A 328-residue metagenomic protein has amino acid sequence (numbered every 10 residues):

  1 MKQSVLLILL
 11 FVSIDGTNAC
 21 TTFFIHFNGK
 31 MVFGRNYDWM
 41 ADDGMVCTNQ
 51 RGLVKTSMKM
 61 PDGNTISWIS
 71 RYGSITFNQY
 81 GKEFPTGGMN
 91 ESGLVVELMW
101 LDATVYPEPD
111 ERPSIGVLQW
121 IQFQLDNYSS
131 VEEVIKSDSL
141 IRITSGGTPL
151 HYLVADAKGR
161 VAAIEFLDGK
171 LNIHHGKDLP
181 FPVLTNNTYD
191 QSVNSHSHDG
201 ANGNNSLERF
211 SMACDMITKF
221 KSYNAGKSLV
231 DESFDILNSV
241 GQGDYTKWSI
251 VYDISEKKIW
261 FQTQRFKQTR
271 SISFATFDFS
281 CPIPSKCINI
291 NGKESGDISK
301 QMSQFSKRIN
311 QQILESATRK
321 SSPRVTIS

Functional and structural regions predicted by a protein language model:
S4-S13: Sec-dependent N-terminal signal peptides
D15-A19: Sec/Tat signal peptide C-region and signal peptidase I cleavage site
T21-K82, G87-M89, L98-D126, L150 (+1 more regions): C-terminal, well-structured catalytic/ligand-binding subdomain of enzymes
Q119-S139: The feature marks the mature, well-folded catalytic cores of soluble enzymes
K136-G146, L150-L153: Secretory/export targeting leaders with adjacent low-complexity proregions
